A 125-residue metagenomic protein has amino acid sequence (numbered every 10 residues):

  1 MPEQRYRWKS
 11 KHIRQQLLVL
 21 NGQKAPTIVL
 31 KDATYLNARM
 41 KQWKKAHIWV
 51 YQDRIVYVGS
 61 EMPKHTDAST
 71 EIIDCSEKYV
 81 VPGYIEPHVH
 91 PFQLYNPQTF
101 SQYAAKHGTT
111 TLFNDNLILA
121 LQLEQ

Functional and structural regions predicted by a protein language model:
R5-I28, Y35-V81: Histidine-rich, glycine-flanked metal-binding segment
K64, T70-Q125: Metal-associated gating/positioning segment near the N- to mid-region
